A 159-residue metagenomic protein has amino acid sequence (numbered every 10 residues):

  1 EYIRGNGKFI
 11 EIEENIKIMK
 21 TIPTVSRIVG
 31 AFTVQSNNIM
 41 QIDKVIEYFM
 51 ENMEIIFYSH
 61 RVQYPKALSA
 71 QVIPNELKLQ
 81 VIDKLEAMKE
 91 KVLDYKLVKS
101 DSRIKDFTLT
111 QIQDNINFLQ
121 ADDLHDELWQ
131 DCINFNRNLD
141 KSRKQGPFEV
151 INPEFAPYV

Functional and structural regions predicted by a protein language model:
E1-N6: The substrate-binding groove and active-site-proximal loops of carbohydrate-active enzymes, especially glycoside
G7-F155: Conserved C-terminal portion of the radical SAM core fold that forms the substrate/S-adenosylmethionine-binding
P157-V159: Intrinsically disordered, low-structural-confidence terminal and linker regions
